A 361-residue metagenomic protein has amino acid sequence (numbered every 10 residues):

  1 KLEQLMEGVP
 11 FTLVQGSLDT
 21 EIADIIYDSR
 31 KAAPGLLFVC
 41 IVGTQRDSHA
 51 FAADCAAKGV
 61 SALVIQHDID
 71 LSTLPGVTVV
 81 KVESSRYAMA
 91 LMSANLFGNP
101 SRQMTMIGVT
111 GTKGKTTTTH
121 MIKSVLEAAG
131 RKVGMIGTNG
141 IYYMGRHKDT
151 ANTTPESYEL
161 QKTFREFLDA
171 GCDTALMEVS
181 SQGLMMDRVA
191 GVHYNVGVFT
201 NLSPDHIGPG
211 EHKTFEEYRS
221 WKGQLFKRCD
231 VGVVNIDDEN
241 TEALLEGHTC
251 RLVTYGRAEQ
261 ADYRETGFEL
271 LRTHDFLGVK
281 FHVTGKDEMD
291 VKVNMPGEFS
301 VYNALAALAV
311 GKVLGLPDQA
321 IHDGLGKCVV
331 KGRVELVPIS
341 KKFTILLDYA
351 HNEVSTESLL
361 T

Functional and structural regions predicted by a protein language model:
K1-L91, F268, K292, P296-E298 (+2 more regions): N-terminal leader/targeting and accessory segments in enzymes
L2, M89-A90, T119, T241 (+4 more regions): A general structural signal for well-ordered alpha-helical segments in protein cores
Q4, D173, L359-T361: Short, intrinsically disordered, charge-balanced linker/junction segments flanking boundaries in proteins
G8, I69-P75, A170, V196-T344: Acidic, Mg2+-coordinating active-site environments of NTP-dependent enzymes
V9, A88-I236, N240-R251, L305 (+1 more regions): Phosphate-binding loop of NTP-binding sites
I26-S29, A94-P100, R333-L336: A short, basic/flexible loop-to-alpha-helix module at the beginning of a structural domain
G35, M177, V234, L347-Y349: Active-site flanking residues adjacent to catalytic metal/cofactor-binding acidic residues
Y349-T361: AMP-binding/adenylate-forming catalytic core of the ANL superfamily
